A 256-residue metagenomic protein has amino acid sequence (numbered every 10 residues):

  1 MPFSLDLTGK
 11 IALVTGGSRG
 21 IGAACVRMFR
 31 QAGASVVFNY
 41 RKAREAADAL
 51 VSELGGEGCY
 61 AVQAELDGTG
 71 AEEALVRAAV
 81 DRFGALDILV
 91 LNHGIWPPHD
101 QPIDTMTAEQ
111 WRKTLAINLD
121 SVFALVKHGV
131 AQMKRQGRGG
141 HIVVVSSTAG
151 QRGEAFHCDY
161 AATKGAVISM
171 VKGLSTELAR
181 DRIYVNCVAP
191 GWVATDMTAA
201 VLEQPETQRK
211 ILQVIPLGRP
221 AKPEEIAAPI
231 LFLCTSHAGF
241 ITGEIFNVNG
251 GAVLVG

Functional and structural regions predicted by a protein language model:
P2-F3, D100, R152, L231 (+1 more regions): Short C-terminal tail/terminal secondary-structure segment of NAD(P)H-dependent dehydrogenase/reductase domains
I11, S18-R19: Conserved glycine-rich cofactor-binding loop
A32-A49: Conserved glycine-rich Rossmann-like NAD(P)H-binding loop of the short-chain dehydrogenase/reductase
H99-I103, T107-L115, I211: Substrate-binding pocket helix/loop in short-chain dehydrogenase/reductase
V126, T163, V171: Active-site helix of classical SDR
A131, T176-R180, G239: Alpha-helical segment proximal to the catalytic Tyr-Lys
S147: Residue(s) in the substrate-gating loop at a strand-loop-helix junction that position the organic substrate next
